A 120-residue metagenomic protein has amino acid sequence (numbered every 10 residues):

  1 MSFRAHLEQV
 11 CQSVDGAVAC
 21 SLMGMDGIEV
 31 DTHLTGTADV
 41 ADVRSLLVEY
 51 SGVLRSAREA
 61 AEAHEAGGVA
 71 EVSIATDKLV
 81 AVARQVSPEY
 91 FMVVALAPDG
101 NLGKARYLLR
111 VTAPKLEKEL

Functional and structural regions predicted by a protein language model:
M1-L120: Non-catalytic interaction/Regulatory regions outside core domains
